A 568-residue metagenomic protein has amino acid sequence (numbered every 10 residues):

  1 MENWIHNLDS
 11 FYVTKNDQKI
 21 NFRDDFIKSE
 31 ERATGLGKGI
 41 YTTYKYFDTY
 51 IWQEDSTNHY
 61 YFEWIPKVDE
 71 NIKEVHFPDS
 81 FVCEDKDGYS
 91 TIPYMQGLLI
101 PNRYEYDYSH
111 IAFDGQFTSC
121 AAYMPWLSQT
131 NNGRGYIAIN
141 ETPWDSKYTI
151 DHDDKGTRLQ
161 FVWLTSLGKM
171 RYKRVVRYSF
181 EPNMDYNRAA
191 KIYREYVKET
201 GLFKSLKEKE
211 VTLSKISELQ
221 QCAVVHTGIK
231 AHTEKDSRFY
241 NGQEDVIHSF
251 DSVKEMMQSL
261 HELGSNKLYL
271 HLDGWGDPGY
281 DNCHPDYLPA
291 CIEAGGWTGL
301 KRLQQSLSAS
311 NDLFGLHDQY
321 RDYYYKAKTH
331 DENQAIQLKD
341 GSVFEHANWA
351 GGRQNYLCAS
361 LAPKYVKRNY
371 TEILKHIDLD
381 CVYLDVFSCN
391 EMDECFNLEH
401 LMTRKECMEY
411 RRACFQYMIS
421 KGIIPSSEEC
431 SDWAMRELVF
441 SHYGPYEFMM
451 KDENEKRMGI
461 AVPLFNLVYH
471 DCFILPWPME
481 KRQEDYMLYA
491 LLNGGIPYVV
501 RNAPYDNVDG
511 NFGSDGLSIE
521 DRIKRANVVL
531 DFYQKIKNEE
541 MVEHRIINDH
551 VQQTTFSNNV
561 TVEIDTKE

Functional and structural regions predicted by a protein language model:
M1-H6, T142-S146, Q160-M184, R238-D245 (+3 more regions): Active-site-proximal substrate-binding groove within the catalytic cores of carbohydrate-active enzymes
M1-Y269, W275, A294, S306 (+2 more regions): Carbohydrate-recognition beta-sandwich/jelly-roll modules in extracellular/periplasmic carbohydrate-active proteins
I72-E74, D85, Y280, Y324-K326 (+3 more regions): Short acidic, gly/pro-rich beta-turn/loop elements at beta-sheet edges and active-site/ligand-binding grooves
C83-G88, L98, C291-A294, I336-K339 (+2 more regions): Short, surface-exposed linear patches
S90, D151-H152, C283-P285, T329 (+2 more regions): Surface-exposed beta-strand edges and their flanking turn/coil or helix-capping segments
I216-K367, K375-L384, S388-H400: Aromatic-lined carbohydrate-binding/catalytic grooves of carbohydrate-active enzymes
